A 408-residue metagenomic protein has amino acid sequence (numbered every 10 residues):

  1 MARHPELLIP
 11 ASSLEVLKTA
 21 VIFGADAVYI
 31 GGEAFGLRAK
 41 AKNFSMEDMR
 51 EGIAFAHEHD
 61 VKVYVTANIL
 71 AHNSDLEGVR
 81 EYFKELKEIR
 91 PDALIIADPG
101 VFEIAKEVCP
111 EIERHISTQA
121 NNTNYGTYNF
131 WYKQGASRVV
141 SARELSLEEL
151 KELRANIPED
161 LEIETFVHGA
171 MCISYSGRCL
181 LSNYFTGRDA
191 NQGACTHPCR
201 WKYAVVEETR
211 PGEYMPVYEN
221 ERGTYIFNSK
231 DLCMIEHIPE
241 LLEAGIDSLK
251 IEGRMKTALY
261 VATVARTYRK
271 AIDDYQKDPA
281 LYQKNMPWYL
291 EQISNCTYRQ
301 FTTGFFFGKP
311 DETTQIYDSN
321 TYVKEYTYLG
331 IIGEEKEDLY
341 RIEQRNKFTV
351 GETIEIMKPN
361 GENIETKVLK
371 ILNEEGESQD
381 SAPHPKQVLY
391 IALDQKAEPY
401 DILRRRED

Functional and structural regions predicted by a protein language model:
M1-A11, V16-I22, A27-I30, A34 (+7 more regions): Surface-exposed amphipathic alpha-helical tracts and adjacent flexible/coil segments at the periphery of soluble enzymes
R38-F55: Glycine-rich, positively charged N-terminal anion/phosphate-binding segment
V65-T66, I96, I116-T118: Short beta-strand elements of ligand-binding domains
E77, R114-T123: Gly/Gly-Pro- and Ser/Thr-rich, intrinsically disordered tail segments characteristic of DNA damage-repair and tolerance
G100-V101: Alpha-helix capping/helix-boundary segments
C109: Conserved phosphotransfer cores of two-component systems
